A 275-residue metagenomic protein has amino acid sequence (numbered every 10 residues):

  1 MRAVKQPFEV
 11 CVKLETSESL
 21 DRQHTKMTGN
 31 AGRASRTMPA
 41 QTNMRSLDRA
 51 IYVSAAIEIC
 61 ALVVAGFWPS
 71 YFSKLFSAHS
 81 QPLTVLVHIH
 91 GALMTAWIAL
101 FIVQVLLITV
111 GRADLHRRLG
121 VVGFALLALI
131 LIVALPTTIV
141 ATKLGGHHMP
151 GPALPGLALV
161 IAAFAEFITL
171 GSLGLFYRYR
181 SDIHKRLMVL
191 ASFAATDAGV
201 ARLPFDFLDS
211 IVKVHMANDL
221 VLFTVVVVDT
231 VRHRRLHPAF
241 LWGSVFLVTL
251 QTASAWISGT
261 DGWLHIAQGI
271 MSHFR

Functional and structural regions predicted by a protein language model:
R2-R275: Alpha-helical membrane insertion/targeting regions
